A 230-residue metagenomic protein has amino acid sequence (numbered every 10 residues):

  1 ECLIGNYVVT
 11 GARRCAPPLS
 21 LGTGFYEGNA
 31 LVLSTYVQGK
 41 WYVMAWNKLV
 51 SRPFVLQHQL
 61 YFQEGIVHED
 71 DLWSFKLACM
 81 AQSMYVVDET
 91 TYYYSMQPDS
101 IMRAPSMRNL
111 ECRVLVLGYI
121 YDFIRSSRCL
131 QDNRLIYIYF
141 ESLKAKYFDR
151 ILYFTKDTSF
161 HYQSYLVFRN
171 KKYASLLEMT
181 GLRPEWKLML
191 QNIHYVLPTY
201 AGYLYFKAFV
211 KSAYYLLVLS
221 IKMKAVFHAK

Functional and structural regions predicted by a protein language model:
E1-Y85, Y92-S106: Donor-binding/catalytic cores of nucleotide-activated saccharide and glycerol-phosphate transferases/polymerases
V9, S142-A145: Intrinsic disorder/low-complexity segments enriched in polar/small residues
L33-S34, Y137, L166, A174: Generic detector of well-ordered alpha-helical segments enriched in charged/polar residues, highlighting helical
T90-Q97, R103-L130, A145-L177: Catalytic core of nucleotide-sugar-dependent glycosyltransferases
Q131-F140: All-alpha amphipathic helical-bundle segments outside canonical DNA-binding/catalytic cores that form hydrophobic
K156-K230: Membrane-interface aromatic/basic loop that binds lipid-linked glycans or pyrophosphate carriers, typified by
